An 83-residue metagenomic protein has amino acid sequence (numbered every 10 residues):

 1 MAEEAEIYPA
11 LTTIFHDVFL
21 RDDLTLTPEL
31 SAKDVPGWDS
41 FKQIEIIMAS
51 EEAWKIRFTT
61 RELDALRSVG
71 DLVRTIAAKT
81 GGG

Functional and structural regions predicted by a protein language model:
A2-M48, E52-G83: Phosphopantetheine-dependent thiolation modules in NRPS/PKS and related acyl-activating systems
